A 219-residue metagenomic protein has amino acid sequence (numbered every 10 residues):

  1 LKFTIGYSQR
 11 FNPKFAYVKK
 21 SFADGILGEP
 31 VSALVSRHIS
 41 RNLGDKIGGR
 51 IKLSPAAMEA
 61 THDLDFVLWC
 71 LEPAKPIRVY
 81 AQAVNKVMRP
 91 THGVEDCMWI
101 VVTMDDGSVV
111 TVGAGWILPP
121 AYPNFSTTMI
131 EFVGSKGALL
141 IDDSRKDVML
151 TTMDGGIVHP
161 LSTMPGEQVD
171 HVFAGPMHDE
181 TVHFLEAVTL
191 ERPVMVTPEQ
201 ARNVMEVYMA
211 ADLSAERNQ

Functional and structural regions predicted by a protein language model:
K2-G93, N218: Predominantly a Rossmann-like dinucleotide-binding segment in NAD(P)-dependent oxidoreductases
D45-K52, I157-E167: Short glycine/proline- and charge-enriched loop/turn segments that cap or connect secondary-structure elements
L53-S54, Q168-V172, L190-P198: Active-site rim elements
M58, L64-D147, H178-R192, M209: Contiguous beta-strand/loop segments that form the cofactor/metal-binding neighborhood of enzyme cores
I130, K146-S162: Short polybasic amphipathic segments
V169-T181: Active-site loop of classical SDR/Rossmann-like NAD(P)-dependent oxidoreductases, centered on the catalytic Tyr-X3-Lys
F184-Q219: C-terminal helix-rich "cap/oligomerization" subdomain common to oxidoreductases
